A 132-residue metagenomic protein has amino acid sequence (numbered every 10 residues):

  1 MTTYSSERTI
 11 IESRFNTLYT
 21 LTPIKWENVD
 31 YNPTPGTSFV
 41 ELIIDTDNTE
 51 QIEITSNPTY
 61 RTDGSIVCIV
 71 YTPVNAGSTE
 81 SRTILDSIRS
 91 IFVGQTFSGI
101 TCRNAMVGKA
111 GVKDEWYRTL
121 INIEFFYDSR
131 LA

Functional and structural regions predicted by a protein language model:
M1-P58, A76-S90, Q95: Small/polar-rich, solvent-exposed N-terminal microdomains that initiate assembly or binding
I10, R14, S65, N104-A105: Solvent-exposed, well-ordered amphipathic alpha-helical segments that flank/support binding or catalytic loops
T22, D86-A132: Acidic-leaning, charged glycine-interspersed low-complexity segments
D30-T34, D47-T49, S65, M106 (+2 more regions): Intrinsic disorder/low-complexity detector
P33, T59, A110-D114: Sterically constrained small-residue positions within well-ordered secondary structures of folded domains
P35, D63, A76, S98 (+1 more regions): Feature targets compositionally biased, intrinsically disordered low-complexity regions with long contiguous runs
P58-V74, Y117-D128: Oligomerization/assembly interface segments of phage tail-like spikes and tubes
